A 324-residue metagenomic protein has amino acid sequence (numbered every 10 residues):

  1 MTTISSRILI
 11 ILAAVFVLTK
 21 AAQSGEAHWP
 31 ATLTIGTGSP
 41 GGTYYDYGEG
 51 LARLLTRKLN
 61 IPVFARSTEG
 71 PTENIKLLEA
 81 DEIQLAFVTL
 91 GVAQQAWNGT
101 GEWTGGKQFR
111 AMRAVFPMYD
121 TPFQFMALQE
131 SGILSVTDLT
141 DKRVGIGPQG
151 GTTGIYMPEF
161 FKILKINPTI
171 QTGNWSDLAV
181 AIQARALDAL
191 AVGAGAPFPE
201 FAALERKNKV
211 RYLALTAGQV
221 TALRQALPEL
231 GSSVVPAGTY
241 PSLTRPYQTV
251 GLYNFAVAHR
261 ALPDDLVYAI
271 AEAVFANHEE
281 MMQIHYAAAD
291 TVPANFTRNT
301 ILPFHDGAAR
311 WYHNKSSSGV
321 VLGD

Functional and structural regions predicted by a protein language model:
M1-P30, D324: Short, low-complexity disordered leader/linker segments with a strong preference for bacterial N-terminal type II
G25-Q95, T104: N-terminal (or domain-start) structured segment
P30, G42, N60, G70-E73 (+7 more regions): Extracytoplasmic
T32-K58, P62-V63, T121-A184, H278-E279 (+3 more regions): Bilobed "Venus flytrap"/periplasmic-binding protein-like clamshell domains and structurally analogous long
F64, A86-T89, Q124-M126, G145-I146 (+2 more regions): Structural recognition of the beta-strand scaffold that forms the well-ordered cores of secreted hydrolase catalytic
I83-Y119, G195-F198: Acidic, polar ligand-binding/catalytic clefts
L90-V92, G101-E102, S131, N167-V257 (+1 more regions): Pocket-lining segment of extracytoplasmic ligand-binding domains
Y247-D324: Segments of small-molecule ligand-sensing domains
